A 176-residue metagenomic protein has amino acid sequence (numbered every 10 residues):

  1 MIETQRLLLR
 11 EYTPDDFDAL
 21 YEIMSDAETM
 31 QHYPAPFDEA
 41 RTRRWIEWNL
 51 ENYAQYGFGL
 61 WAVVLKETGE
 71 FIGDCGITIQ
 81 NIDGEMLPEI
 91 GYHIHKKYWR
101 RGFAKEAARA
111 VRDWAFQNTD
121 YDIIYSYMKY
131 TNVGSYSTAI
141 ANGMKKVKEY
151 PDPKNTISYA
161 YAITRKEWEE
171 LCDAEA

Functional and structural regions predicted by a protein language model:
M1-Q31, V64-A176: Acyl-donor (CoA/ACP) binding surface of acyl/acetyltransferases
E28-W48, G59: Conserved GNAT-fold acetyl-CoA-binding loop/helix
N52-Y56: Short loop/turn motifs at secondary-structure junctions and domain boundaries
